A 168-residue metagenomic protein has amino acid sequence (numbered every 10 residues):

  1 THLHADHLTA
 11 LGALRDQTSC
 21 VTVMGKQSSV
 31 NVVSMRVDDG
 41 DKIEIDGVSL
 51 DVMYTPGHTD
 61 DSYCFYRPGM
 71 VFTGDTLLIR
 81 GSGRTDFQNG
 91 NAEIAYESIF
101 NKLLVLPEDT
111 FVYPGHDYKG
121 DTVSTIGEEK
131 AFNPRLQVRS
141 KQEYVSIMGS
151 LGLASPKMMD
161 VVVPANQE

Functional and structural regions predicted by a protein language model:
T1-V52, A131-R135, R139: Active-site HxH/HxHxD metal-binding segment of metal-dependent hydrolases
H4, L8, D60, L77 (+1 more regions): Active-site His/Glu-centered metal-binding helix of metallohydrolases
L8, G81, T122: Conserved protein kinase catalytic core
A10-A13, T85, S124-I126: Short amphipathic alpha-helical segments
Q17, R80-G81, I147: Residues that scaffold the ATP/ADP-binding catalytic core of kinase and kinase-like folds
V32-P114: Catalytic core of the metallo-beta-lactamase
E97-F111, G115-E168: Accessory terminal helices/loops
